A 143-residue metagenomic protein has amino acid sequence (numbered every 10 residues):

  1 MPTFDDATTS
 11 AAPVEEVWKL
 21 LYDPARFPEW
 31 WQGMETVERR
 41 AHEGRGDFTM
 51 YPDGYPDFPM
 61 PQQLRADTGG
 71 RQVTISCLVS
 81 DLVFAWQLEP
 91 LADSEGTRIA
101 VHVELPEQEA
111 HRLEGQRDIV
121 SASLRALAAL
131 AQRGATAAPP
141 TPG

Functional and structural regions predicted by a protein language model:
M1-D5, D118, R133-G143: Hydrophobic-ligand-binding modules of eukaryotic lipid transfer/binding families
M1-H42: Hydrophobic ligand-binding cavity/cleft-lining segments
P2-A7, V14, P59, Q72 (+2 more regions): Intrinsic-disorder/low-complexity, polar/charged segments enriched in Ser/Thr/Lys/Arg/Asp/Glu/Gln
A11-E15, R65-G70, L88-R98: A short, structured loop/turn motif at beta-sheet edges
V17-L21, F27, F48, L64 (+3 more regions): Hydrophobic pocket/interface hotspot
K19-Q32, D118, A122-R133: Short, intrinsically disordered, mixed-charge
P28-E29, E38-V83, Q132-A138: Glycine-rich portal/gate segments that line the openings of hydrophobic small-molecule binding cavities
S76-L130, A138-P140: Beta-strand/loop substructures that line and gate deep hydrophobic ligand-binding cavities in soluble
